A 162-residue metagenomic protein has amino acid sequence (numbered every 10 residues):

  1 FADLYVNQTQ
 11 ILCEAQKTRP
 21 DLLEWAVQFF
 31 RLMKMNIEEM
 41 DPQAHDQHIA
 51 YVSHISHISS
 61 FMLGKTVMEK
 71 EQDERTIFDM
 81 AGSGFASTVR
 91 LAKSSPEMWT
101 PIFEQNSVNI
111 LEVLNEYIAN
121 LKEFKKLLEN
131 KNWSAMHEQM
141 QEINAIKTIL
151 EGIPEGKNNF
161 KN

Functional and structural regions predicted by a protein language model:
F1-I37, D46-I49: Rossmann-fold dinucleotide-binding core
P42: Thiol-based oxidoreductase modules, predominantly thioredoxin-like and allied folds used for disulfide exchange
H48-F85, R90: Substrate/ligand-engaging "lid" and interaction regions
H54-H57, E142, I146-I149: Alpha-helical scaffold segments in carbohydrate-active enzymes
M62, K70-Q72, E123-F124, S134-M136 (+1 more regions): Short, intrinsically disordered/low-complexity patches at protein termini and at juxtamembrane boundaries
E74-I143: Interdomain hinge/lid region at the active-site interface of Rossmann-like NAD(P)-dependent oxidoreductases
T148-N162: Long, positively charged, glycine-interspersed low-complexity recognition regions
